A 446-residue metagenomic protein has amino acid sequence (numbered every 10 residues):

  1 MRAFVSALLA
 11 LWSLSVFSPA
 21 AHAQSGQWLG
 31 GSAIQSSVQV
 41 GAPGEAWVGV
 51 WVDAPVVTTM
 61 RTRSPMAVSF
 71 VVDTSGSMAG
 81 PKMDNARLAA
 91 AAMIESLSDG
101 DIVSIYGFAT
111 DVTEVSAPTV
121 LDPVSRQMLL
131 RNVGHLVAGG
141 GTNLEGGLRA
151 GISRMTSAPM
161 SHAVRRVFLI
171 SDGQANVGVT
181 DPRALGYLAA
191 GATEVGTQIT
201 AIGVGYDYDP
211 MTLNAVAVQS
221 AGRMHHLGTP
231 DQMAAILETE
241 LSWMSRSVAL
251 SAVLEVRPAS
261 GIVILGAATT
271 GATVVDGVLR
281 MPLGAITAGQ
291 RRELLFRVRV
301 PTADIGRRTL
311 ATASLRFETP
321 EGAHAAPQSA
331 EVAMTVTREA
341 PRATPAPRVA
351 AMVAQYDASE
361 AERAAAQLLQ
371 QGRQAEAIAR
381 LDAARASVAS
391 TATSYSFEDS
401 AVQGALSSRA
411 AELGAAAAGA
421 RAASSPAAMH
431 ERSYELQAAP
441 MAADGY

Functional and structural regions predicted by a protein language model:
V5-V16: Bacterial N-terminal signal peptides
F17-A23: Sec/Tat signal peptide C-region and signal peptidase I cleavage site
Q24-S25, L29-S251, V300-I305, R385 (+1 more regions): Exposed acidic/Ser/Thr-rich ligand/metal-binding surfaces
L29, A46-V48, V68, A252-L254 (+3 more regions): Hydrophobic residues positioned within well-ordered beta-strands of beta-sheet architectures
A117, A259-A267, T319-H324: Short aromatic-acidic-glycine turn motif
A252-V253, R257-D276: A surface/secretory-pathway sequence property marking extracellular, secreted, or lumenal proteins enriched
A268-Q290: Extracellular adhesion/glycan-binding regions together with long Ser/Thr- and acidic-residue-rich low-complexity tracts
R292, V300-Y446: Long, acidic serine/threonine- and proline-rich intrinsically disordered regions
